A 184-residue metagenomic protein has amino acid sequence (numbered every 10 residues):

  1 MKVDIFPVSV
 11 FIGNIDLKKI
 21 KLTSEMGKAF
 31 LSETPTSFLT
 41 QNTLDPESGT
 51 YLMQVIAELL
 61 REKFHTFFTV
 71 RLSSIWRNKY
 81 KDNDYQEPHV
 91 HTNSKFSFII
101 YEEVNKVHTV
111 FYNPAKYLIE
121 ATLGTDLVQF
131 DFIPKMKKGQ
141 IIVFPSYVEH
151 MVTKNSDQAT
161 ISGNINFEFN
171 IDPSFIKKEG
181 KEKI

Functional and structural regions predicted by a protein language model:
M1-F68, W76, Y85, G180-K181: Non-heme Fe(II)/2-oxoglutarate
I5, T92, N155-D157: Solvent-exposed loop and beta-edge segments used for protein-protein assembly and interaction
I12, S97-I99, S162-N164: Beta-strand secondary-structure signal
R71-I75, S94-F96, A159: A generic structural signal for short beta-strands and their flanking turns/coil linkers
R77-V143, T153, P173-I176: Catalytic core of non-heme Fe(II) oxygenases with the double-stranded beta-helix
E102, V148, I165-F167: Short beta-strand segments enriched in hydrophobic/aromatic residues within well-folded beta-rich domains
V110, Q158-I184: Double-stranded beta-helix
V148-S162: Ligand-binding loop in jelly-roll beta-barrel domains
